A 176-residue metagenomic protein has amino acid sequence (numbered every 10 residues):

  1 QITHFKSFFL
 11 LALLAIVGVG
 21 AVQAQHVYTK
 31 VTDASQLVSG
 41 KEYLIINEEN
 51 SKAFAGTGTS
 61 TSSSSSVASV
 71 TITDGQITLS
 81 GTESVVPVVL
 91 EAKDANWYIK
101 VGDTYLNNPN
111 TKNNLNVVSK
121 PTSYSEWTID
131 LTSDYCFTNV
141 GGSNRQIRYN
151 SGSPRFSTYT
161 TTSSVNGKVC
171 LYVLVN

Functional and structural regions predicted by a protein language model:
Q1-H26: Bacterial Sec-dependent N-terminal signal peptides
Q25-N176: Lectin-like carbohydrate-binding module/patch detector with strong preference for beta-trefoil
